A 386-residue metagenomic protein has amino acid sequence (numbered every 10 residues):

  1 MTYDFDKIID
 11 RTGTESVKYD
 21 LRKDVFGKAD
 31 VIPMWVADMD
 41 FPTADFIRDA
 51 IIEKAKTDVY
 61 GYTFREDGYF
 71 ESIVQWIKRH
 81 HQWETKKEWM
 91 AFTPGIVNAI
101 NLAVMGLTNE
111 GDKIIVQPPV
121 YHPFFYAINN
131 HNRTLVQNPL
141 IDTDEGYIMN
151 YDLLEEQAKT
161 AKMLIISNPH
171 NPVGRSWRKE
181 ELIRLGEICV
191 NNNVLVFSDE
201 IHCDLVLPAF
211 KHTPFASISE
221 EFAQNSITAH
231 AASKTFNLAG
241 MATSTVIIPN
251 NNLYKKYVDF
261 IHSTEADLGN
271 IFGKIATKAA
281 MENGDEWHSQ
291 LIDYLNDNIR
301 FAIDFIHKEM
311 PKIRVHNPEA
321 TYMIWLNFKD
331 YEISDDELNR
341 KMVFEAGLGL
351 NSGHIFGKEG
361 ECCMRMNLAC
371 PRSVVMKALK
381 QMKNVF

Functional and structural regions predicted by a protein language model:
T2-G95, L102, M281-E282: N-terminal small-domain helix-loop-helix segment of the aminotransferase-like
M105-I166: PLP-dependent aminotransferase-like
H131, N191-N192, F222, A346: Helix C-cap/helix->beta junction micro-motif
I141-F210: Active-site phosphate-binding strand-loop segment of PLP-dependent enzymes
I218-K256: Active-site PLP attachment segment
F222, E332, K341-L350, F356-F386: PLP-dependent enzyme catalytic core of the Aspartate aminotransferase-like
K255-I261, A280-I303: Structural signature of PLP-dependent enzymes
K278, Y294-I303, V315-N327: Conserved glycine-rich beta-strand-loop-beta hairpin in the small C-terminal domain of fold type I
